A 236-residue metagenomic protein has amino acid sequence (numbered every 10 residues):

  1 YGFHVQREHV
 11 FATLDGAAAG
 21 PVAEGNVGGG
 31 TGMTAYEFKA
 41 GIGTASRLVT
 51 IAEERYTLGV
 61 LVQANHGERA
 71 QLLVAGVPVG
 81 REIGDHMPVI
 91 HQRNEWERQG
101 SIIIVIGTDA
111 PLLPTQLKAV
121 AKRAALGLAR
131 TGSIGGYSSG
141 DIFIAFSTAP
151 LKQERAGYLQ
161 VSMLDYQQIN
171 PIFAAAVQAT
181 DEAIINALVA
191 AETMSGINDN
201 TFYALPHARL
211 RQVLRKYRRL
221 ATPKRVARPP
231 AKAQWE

Functional and structural regions predicted by a protein language model:
Y1-E236: Alpha/propeptide regions of enzymes that mature by internal proteolysis
